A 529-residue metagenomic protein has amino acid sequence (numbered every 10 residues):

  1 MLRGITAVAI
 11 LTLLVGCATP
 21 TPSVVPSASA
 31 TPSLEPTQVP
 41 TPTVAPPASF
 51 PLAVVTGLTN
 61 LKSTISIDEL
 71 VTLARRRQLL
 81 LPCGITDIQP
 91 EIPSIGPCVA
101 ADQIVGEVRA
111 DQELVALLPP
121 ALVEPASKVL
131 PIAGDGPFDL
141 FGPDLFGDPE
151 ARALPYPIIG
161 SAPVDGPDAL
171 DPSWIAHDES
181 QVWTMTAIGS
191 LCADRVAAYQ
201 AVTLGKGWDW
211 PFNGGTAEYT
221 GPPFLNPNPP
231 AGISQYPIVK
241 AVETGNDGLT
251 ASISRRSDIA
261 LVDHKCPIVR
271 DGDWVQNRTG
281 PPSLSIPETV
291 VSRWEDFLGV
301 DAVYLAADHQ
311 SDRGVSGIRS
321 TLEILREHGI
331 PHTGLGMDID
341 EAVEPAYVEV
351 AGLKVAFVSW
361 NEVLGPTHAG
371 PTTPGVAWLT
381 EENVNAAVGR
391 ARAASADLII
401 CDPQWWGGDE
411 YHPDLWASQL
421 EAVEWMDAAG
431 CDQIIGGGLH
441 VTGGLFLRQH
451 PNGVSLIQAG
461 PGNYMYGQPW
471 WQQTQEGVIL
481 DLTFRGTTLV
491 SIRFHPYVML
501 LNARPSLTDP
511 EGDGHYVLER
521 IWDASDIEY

Functional and structural regions predicted by a protein language model:
M1-T6: Bacterial N-terminal signal peptides that target proteins for export
I10-T12, C17-P47, D523-Y529: Ser/Thr-rich, Proline-interspersed low-complexity disordered segments
A28-A30, P42, R76, I85 (+6 more regions): Short, solvent-exposed coil/turn elements at secondary-structure transition points
T37, A100-Q103, D338-I339: Alpha-helix N-cap recognition
V44-P46, E69-A74, G334-I339, W470-W471: Short linear motifs in intrinsically disordered
A45-A176: Exported/periplasmic ABC-transporter solute-binding proteins
W174-Y529: Acidic, metal/ion-coordinating pockets
